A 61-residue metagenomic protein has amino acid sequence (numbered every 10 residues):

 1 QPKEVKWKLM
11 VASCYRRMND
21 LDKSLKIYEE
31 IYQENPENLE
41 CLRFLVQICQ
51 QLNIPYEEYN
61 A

Functional and structural regions predicted by a protein language model:
Y32-Q33: Conserved structural position within tetratricopeptide repeats
